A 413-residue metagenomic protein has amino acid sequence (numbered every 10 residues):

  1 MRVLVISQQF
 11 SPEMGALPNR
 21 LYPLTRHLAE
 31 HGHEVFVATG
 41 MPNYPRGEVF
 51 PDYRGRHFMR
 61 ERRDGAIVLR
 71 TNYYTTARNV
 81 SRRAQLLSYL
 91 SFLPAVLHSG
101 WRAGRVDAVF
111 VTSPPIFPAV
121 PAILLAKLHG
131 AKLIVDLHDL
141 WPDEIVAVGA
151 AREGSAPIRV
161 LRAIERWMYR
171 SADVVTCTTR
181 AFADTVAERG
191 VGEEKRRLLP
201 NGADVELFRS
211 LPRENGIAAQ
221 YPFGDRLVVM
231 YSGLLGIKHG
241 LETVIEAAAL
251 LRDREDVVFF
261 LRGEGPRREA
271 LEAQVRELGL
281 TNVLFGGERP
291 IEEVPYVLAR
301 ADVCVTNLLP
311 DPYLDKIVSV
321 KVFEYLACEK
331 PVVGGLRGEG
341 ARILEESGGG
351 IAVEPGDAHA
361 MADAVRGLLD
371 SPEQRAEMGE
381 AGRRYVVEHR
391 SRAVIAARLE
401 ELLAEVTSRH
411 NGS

Functional and structural regions predicted by a protein language model:
M1-D64, N411: N-terminal subdomain of nucleotide-sugar transferases
L97, F117-V120, L124-H129, S155-C177: Membrane-proximal helix-turn-helix segments that form the acceptor-binding/catalytic region of lipid-linked
A181, G202: Carbohydrate-associated surface elements
A187, E193-E194, A203-A219, G240: Acidic anion/phosphate-binding donor-loop and adjacent secondary structure in glycosyltransferase catalytic cores
F223-A248, F260: Conserved donor-binding/catalytic core segment of Leloir-type glycosyltransferases
E255, R268-P295: Nucleotide-activated donor-binding/catalytic signature segment of Leloir-type glycosyltransferases, i.e., the conserved
V303-T306, E324-G335: Short hydrophobic beta-strand element within catalytic cores of glycosyltransferases and related nucleotide-activated
A341-R366, E373-E377: Change "using UDP/GDP/dTDP sugars" to "using nucleotide sugars
